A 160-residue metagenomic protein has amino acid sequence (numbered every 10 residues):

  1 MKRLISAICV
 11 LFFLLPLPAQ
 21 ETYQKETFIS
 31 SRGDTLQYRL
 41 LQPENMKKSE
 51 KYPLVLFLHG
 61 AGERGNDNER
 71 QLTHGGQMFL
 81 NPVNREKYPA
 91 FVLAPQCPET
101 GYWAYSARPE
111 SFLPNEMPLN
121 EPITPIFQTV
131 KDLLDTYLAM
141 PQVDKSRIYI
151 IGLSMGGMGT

Functional and structural regions predicted by a protein language model:
M1-T22: Bacterial Sec-dependent N-terminal signal peptides
L4, V10, S31-G33, N120-I123 (+1 more regions): Flexible, glycine- and charge-enriched loops at secondary-structure boundaries
L17-L54, A90, I126, I151 (+1 more regions): A domain-start/cap signature at the N-terminus of enzymes
Q37-Q42, L72-L80, V130-L138: Short, well-ordered amphipathic alpha-helices
N45-E50, Y105-L153: Gly/Ser-rich "nucleophile elbow"/oxyanion-hole loop immediately N-terminal to the catalytic nucleophile in hydrolases
L56-L58: Alpha/beta-hydrolase
A61-F127: Active-site machinery of serine-nucleophile hydrolases
